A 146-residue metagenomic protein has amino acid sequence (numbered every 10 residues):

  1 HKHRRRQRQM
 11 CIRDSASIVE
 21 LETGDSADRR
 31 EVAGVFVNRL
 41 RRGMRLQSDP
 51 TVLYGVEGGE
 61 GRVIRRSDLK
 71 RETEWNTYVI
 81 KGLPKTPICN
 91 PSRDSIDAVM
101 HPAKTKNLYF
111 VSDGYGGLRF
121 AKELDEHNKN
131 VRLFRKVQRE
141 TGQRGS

Functional and structural regions predicted by a protein language model:
H1-I12: Single conserved hydrophobic/aromatic residue that forms the stacking wall/gate of nucleotide- or nucleobase-binding
R6, Q47-V52, Y109-S112: Short coil/turn segments at secondary-structure boundaries
C11, R39, V99-A103: Conserved catalytic core of Hanks-type protein kinase domains
D14-S15, D28, V32, F36 (+4 more regions): Stable alpha-helical elements in mature extracytoplasmic
G24-G82, T86: Small-residue-rich helix-loop
G61-S146: Non-catalytic cell-wall polysaccharide-engagement segments
